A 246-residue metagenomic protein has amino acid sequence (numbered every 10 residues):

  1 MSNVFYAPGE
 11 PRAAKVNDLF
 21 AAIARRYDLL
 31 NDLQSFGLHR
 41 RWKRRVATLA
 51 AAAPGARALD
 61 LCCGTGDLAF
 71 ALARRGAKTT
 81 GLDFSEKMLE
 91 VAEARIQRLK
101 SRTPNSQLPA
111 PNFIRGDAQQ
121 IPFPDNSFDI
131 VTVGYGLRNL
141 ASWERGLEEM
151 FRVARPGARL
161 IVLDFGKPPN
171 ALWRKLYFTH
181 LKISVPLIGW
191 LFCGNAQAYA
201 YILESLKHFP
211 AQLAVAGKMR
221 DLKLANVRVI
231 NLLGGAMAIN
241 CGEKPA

Functional and structural regions predicted by a protein language model:
M1-D18: N-terminal auxiliary segments of SAM/dcSAM-dependent transferases
R26, S35-A56: Conserved alpha-helix/loop element of class I SAM-dependent methyltransferases that forms part of the SAM/SAH-binding
Y27, V131-T132: Hydrophobic beta-strand segment of the Class I
R57-K100, A110-Q120: Class I SAM-dependent methyltransferase SAM/SAH-binding core
Q119-I130: A short acidic, Gly/Pro-enriched loop at the edge of an enzyme's catalytic core that lines a small-molecule cofactor
E144-R159: A short glycine-rich, Lys/Arg-flanked "PGG" loop and its adjoining helix->strand segment in the class I
G166-L222, R228: C-terminal alpha-helical "lid/dimerization" subdomain adjacent to the S-adenosyl-L-methionine
L222-A246: Core SAM-dependent methyltransferase catalytic element
